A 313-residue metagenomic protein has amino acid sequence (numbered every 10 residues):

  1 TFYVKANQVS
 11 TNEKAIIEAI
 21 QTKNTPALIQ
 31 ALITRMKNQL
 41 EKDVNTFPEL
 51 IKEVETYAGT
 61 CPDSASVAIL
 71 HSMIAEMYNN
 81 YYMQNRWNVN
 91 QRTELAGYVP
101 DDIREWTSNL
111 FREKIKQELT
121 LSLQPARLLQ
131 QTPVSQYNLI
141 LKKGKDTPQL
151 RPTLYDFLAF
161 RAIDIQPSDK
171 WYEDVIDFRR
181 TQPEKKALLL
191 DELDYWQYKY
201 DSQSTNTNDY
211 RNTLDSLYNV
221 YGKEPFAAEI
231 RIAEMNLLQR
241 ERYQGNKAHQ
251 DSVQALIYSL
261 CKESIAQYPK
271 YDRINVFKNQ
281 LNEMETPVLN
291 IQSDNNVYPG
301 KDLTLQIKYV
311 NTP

Functional and structural regions predicted by a protein language model:
T1-N7: Short N-terminal segments immediately surrounding and downstream of signal-peptide cleavage
N7-P313: Extracytoplasmic/secretory-pathway proteins
